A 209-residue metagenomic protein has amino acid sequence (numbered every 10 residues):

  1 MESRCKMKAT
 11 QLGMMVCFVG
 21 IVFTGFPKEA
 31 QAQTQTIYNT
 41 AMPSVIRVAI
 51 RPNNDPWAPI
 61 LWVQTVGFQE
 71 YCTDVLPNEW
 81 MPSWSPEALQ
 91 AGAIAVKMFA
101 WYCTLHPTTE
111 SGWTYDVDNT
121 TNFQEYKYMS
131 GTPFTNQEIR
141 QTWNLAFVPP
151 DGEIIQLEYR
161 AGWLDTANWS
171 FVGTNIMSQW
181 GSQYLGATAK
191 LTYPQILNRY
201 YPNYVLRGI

Functional and structural regions predicted by a protein language model:
E2-I209: Conserved, single-site charged/polar hotspot
